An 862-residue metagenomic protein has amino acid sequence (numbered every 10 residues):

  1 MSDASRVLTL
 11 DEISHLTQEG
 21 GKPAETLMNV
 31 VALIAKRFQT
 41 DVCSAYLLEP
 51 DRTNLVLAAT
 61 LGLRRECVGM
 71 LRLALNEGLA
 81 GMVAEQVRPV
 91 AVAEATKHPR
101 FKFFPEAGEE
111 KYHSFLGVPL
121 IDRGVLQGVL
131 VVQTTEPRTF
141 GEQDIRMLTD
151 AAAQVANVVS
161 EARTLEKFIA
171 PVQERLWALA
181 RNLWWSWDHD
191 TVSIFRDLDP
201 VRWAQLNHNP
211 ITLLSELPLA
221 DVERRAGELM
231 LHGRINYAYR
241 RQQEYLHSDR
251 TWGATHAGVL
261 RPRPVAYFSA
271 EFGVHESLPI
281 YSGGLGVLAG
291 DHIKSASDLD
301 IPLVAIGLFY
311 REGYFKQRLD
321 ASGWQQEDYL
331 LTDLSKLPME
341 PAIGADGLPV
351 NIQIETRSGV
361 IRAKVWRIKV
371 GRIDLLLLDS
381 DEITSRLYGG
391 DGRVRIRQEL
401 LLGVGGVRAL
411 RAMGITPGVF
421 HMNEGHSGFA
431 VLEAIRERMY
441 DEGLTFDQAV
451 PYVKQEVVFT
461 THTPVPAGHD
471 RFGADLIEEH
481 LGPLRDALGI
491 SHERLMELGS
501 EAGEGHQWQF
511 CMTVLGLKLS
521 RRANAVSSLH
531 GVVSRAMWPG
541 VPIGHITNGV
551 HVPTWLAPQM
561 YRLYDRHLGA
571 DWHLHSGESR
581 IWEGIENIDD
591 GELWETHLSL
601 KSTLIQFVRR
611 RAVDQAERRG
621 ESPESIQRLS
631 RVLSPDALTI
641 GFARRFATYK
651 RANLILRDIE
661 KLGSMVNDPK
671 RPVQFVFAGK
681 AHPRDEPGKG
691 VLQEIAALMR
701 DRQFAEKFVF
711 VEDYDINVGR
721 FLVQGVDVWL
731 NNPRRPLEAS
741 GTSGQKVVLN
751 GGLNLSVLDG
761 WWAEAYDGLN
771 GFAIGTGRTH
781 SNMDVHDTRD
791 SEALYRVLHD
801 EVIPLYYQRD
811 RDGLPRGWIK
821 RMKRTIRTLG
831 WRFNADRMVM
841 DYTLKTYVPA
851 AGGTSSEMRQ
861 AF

Functional and structural regions predicted by a protein language model:
M1-E25, K36, Q127, V158-L165: Signal-transmission linkers at sensory-effector interfaces
S14-G21, V30-Q39, A45-E49, R65 (+2 more regions): Short regulatory alpha-helical segment in sensory/regulatory domains of signaling proteins that mediates
L48, N54-A58, R65-F103: Regulatory sensory and allosteric helical modules in signal-transduction proteins and certain transcription factors
L63, V129-R138: Short beta-strand-to-loop transition segments that serve as allosteric relay/switch motifs in sensory/regulatory domains
H113-I121: A short, aliphatic-rich beta-strand micro-motif
L120-L130: Short hydrophobic/glycine-rich mini-motifs in sensory/regulatory modules that couple input to downstream signaling
T149-N157: Allosteric cytosolic regulatory segments
E166-F862: Catalytic cores of carbohydrate-active enzymes across secretory and cytosolic contexts
